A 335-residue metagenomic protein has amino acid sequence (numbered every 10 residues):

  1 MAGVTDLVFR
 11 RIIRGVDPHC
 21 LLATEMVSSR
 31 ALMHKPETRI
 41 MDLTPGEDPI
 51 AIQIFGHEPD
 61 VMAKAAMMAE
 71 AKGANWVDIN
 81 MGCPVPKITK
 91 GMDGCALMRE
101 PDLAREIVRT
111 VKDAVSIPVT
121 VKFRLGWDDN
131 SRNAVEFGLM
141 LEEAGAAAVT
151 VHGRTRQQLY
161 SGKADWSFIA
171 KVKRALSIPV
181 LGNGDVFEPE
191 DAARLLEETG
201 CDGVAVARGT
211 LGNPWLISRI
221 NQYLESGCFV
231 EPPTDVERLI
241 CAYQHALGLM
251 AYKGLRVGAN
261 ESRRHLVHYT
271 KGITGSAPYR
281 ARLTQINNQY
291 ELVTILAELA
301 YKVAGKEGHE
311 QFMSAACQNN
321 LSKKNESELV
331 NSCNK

Functional and structural regions predicted by a protein language model:
M1-K335: Flavin-dependent oxidoreductase catalytic cores
